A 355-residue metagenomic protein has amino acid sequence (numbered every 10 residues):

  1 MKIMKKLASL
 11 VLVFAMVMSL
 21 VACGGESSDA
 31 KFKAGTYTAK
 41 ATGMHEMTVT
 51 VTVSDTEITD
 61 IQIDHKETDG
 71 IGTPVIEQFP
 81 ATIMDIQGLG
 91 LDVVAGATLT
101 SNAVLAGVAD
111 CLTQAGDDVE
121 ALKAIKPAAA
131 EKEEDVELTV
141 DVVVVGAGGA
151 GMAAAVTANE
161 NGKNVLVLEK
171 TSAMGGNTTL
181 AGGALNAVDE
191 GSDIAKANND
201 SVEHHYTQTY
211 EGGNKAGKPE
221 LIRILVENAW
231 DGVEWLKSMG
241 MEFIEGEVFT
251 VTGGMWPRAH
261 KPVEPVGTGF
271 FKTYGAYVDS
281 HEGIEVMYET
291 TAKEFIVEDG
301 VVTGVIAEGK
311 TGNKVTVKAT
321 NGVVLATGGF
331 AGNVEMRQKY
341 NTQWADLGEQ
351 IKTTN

Functional and structural regions predicted by a protein language model:
M1-V11: Bacterial N-terminal signal peptides that target proteins for export
S19-A22: C-terminal motif of bacterial Sec signal peptides marking the signal peptidase cleavage site
G24-E26: Bacterial signal peptide processing site
S28-A129: Active-site- and interface-proximal helix/loop "cap" or "latch" segments in soluble metabolic and energy-transducing
E131-A150, L166: Beta1/beta-strand and adjacent pyrophosphate-binding region of the FAD-binding site in flavoprotein oxidoreductases
N164, G176-E285, E289, R337-W344: Conserved N-terminal/central alpha/beta ligand/cofactor-binding core
P262-N321, N355: Helical element adjacent to the flavin cofactor pocket in flavoenzyme catalytic cores
G312-N313, K318-N355: Glycine-rich loop(s) and the adjacent beta-strand/alpha-helix scaffold that form part
